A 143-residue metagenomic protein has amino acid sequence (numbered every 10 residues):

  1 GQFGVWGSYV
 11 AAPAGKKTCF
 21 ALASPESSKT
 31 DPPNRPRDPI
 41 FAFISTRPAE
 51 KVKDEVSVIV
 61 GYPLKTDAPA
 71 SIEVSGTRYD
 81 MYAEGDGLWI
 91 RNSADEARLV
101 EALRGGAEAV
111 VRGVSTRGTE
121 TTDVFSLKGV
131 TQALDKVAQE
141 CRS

Functional and structural regions predicted by a protein language model:
G1-S143: A generic "folded-domain core" signal
